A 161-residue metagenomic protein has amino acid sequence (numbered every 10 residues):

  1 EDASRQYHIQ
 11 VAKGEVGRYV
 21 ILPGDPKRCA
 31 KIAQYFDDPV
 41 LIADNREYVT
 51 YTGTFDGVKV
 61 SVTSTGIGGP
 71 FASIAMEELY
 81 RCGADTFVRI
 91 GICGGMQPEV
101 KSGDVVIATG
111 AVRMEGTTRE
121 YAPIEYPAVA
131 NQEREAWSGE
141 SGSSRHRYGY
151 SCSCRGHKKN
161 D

Functional and structural regions predicted by a protein language model:
E1-W137: Metabolite-binding pocket within alpha/beta catalytic cores that recognizes anionic/polar moieties
A128-D161: Active-site rim beta-loop-alpha module in soluble metabolic enzymes
